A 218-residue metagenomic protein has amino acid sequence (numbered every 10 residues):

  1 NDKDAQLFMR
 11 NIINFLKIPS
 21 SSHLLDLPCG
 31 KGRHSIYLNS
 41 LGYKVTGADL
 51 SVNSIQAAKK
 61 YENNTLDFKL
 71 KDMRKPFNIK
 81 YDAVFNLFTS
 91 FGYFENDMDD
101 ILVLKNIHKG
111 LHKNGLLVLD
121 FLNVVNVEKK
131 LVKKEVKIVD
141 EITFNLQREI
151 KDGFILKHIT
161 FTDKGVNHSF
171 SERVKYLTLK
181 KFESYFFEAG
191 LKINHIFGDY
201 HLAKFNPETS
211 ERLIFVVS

Functional and structural regions predicted by a protein language model:
D2-S20: Conserved alpha-helix/loop element of class I SAM-dependent methyltransferases that forms part of the SAM/SAH-binding
S21-P28: Conserved class I S-adenosyl-L-methionine
K31-K75: Class I SAM-dependent methyltransferase SAM/SAH-binding core
R74-V84: A short acidic, Gly/Pro-enriched loop at the edge of an enzyme's catalytic core that lines a small-molecule cofactor
D82-M98: A short SAM/SAH-binding and catalytic strip from SAM-dependent methyltransferases
M98, V118-Y185: SAM-dependent methyltransferase
I101-K113: A short glycine-rich, Lys/Arg-flanked "PGG" loop and its adjoining helix->strand segment in the class I
K181-S218: C-terminal lobe and adjacent flexible extensions of AdoMet/dcAdoMet transferase-like proteins
